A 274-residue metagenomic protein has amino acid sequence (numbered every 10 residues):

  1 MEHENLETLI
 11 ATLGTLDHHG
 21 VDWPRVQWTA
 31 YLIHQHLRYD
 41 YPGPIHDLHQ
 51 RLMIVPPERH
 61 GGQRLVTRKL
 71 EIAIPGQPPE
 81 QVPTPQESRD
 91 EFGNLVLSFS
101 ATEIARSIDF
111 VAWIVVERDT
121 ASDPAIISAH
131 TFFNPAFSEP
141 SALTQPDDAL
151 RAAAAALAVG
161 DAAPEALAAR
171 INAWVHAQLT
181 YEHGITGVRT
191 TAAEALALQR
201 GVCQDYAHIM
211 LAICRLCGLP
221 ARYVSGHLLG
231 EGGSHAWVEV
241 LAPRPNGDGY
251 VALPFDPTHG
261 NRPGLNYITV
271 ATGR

Functional and structural regions predicted by a protein language model:
M1-A152, G218-L219: Linear, non-domain "peripheral" regions
L37, L65, Q199, C203 (+1 more regions): Short alpha-helix boundary/capping motifs
D40, P44, R51-M53, S98 (+10 more regions): Residue-level preference for alpha-helix termini and adjacent loops
G43, D47, I54, I72 (+10 more regions): Generic structural "secondary-structure junction" signal
H46, Q50, A142, T186 (+4 more regions): Short capping/connector residues at structural and topological boundaries
V116-T120, P124-G201, I209: Secondary-structure boundary elements
A173, D205-R274: Hydrophobic/aromatic-rich core segments of domains that either
